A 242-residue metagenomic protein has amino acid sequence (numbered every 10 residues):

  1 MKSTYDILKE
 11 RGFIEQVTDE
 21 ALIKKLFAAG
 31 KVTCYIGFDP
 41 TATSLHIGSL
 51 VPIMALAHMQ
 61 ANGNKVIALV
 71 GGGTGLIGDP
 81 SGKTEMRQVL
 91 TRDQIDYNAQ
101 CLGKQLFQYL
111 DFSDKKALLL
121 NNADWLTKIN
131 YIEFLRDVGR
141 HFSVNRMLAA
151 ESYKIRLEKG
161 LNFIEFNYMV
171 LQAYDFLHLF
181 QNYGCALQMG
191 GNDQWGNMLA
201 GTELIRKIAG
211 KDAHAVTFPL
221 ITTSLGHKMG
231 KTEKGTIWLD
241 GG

Functional and structural regions predicted by a protein language model:
M1-P40, D240: Non-catalytic terminal extensions that flank enzyme cores
R11, T91-R92, N98-Q100, K104-T222: Divalent-metal (Mg2+/Mn2+/Ca2+)-assisted nucleotide/phosphate chemistry catalytic cores
G12-E15, S44-L45, F166: Short, flexible loop segments at the rims of nucleotide/cofactor-binding pockets, characterized by
L22-P80, Q188-W195: N-terminal catalytic cores of NTP/NDP-binding nucleotidyl/phosphoryl-transfer enzymes
G78-G82, I129-L135, H227-E233: Short acidic, glycine/serine/threonine-rich loops at helix termini
P80-D96: A charged helix-plus-loop insertion that forms the helical arch/lid used to bind and gate nucleic-acid substrates
R140-S143, P219-G242: Catalytic adenosine-cofactor/nucleotide-binding cores of aminoacyl-tRNA synthetases and other
